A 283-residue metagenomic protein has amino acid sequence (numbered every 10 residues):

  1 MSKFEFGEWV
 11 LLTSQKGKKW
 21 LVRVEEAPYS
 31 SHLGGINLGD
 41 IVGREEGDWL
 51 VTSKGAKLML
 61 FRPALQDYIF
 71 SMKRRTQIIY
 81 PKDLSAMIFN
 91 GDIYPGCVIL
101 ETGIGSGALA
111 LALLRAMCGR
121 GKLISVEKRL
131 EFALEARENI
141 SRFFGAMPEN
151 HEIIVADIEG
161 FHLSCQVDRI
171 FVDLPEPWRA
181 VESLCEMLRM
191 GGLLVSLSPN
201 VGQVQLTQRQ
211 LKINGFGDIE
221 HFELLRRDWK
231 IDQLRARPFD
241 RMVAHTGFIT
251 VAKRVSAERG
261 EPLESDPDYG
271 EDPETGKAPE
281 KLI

Functional and structural regions predicted by a protein language model:
M1-R62: N-terminal auxiliary segments of SAM/dcSAM-dependent transferases
S2, S71-S85: Conserved SAM-binding loop and adjacent beta-strand
F89-Y94, A116, F144, H162-S164 (+1 more regions): Glycine-rich helix-loop-beta junction characteristic of Rossmann-like nucleotide cofactor-binding loops
Y94-G105: Conserved class I S-adenosyl-L-methionine
S106-G119, E186: Conserved SAM-binding loop of SAM-dependent methyltransferases across substrates and taxa, primarily the Class I
R120-I124, L194: Short beta-strand element of Class I
V126-P177: S-adenosyl-L-methionine
V181-F248: C-terminal substrate-binding/active-site "lid" region of AdoMet-derived donor-dependent transferases
